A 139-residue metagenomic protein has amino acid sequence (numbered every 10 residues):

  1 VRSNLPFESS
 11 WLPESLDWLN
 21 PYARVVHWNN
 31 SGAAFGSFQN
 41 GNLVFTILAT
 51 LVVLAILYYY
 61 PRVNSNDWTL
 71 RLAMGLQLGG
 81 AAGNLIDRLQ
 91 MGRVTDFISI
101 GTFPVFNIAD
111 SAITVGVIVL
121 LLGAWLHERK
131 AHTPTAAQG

Functional and structural regions predicted by a protein language model:
V1-G139: Alpha-helical transmembrane bundles and membrane-interface segments of multipass inner-membrane proteins
